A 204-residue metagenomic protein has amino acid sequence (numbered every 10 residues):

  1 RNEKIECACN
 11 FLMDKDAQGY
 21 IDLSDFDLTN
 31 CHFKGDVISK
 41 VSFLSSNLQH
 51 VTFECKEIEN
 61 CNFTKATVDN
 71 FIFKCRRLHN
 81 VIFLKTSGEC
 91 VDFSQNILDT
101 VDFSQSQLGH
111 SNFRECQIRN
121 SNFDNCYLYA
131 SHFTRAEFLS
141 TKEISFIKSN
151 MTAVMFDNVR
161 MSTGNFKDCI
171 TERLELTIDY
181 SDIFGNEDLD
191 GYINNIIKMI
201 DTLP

Functional and structural regions predicted by a protein language model:
E3-P204: Tandem repeat scaffolds
